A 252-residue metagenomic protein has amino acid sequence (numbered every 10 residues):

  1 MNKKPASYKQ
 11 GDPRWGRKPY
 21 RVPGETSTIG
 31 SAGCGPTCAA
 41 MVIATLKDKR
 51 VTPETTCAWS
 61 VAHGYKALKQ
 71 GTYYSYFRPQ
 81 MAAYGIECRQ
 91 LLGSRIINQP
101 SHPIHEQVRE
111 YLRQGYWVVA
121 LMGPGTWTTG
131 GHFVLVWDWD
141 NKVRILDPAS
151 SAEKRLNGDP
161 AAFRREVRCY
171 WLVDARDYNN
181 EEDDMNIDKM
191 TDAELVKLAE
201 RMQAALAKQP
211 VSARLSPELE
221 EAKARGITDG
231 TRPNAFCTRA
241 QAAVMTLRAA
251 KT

Functional and structural regions predicted by a protein language model:
M1-Q70, M185, V211-S216: Active-site-adjacent structural segments surrounding the nucleophilic cysteine of cysteine proteases and isopeptidases
W15-I29, V134, N157-P160, A235-T238: Short, polar loop/linker segments at the starts of domains and inter-domain junctions
G33, T37-M41, T55, T72-P79 (+9 more regions): Extracytoplasmic/secreted proteins, especially bacterial periplasmic and envelope-associated proteins
G35, M185-T252: Short, solvent-exposed alpha-helical surface patches in non-cytosolic proteins
M41-K49, W59, H63, A83-Y84 (+5 more regions): Structured segments of extracytoplasmic/periplasmic soluble domains in secreted or envelope-associated proteins
A44, R50-V51, T55-Y178: Conserved active-site-adjacent core of cysteine acyl-enzyme catalytic domains
N179-D184: GSAT-biased (Gly/Ser/Ala/Thr-rich) low-complexity helical/flexible tracts used as stalks/linkers
